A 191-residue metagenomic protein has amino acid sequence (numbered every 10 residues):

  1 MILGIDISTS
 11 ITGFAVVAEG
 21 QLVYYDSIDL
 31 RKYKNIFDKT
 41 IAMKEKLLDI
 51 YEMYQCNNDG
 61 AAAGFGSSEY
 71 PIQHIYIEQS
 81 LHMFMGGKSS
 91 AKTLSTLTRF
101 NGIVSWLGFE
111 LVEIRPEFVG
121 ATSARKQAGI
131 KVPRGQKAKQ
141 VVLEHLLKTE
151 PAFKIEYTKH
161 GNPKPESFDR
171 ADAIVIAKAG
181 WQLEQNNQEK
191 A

Functional and structural regions predicted by a protein language model:
M1-A191: Phosphate- and other anionic-substrate recognition elements at nucleic-acid/protein interfaces
